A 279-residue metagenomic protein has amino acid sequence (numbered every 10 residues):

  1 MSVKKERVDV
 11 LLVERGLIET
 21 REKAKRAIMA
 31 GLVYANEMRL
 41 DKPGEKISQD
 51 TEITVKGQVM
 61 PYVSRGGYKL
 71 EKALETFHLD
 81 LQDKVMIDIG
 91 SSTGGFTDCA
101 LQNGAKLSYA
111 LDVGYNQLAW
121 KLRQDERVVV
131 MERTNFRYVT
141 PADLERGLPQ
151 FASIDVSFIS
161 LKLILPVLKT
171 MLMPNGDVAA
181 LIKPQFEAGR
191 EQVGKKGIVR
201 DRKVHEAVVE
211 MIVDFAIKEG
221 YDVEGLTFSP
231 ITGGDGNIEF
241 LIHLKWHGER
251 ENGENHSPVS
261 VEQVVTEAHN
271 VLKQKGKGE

Functional and structural regions predicted by a protein language model:
M1-T51, V85-M86: A basic, amphipathic helix-loop patch mediating RNA/tRNA/ribosome contacts
Q82-S92: Conserved class I S-adenosyl-L-methionine
G94-G95, N116: Glycine-rich SAM-binding Motif I of class I
L101-L107: Conserved S-adenosyl-L-methionine
Y109-L163: S-adenosyl-L-methionine
K162-A179: A short glycine-rich, Lys/Arg-flanked "PGG" loop and its adjoining helix->strand segment in the class I
P184-R200: Short, glycine-/aromatic-enriched active-site segment of Class I SAM-dependent methyltransferases
I238, H243-E279: Flexible, glycine-/basic-rich loop-and-beta segments that form/coincide with the SAM-dependent methyltransferase
